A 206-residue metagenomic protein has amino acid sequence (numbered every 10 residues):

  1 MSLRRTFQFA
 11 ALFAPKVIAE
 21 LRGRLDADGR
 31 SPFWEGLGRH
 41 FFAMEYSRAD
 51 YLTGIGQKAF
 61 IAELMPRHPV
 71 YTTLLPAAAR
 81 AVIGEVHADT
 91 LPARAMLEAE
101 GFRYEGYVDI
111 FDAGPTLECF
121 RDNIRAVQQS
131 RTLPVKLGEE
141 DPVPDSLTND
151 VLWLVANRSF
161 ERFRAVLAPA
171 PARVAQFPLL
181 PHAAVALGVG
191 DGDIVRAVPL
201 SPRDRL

Functional and structural regions predicted by a protein language model:
M1: Glycine-rich adenosine-cofactor-binding loop
R4-L206: Terminal substrate-recognition subdomain of acyl/acetyltransferases
